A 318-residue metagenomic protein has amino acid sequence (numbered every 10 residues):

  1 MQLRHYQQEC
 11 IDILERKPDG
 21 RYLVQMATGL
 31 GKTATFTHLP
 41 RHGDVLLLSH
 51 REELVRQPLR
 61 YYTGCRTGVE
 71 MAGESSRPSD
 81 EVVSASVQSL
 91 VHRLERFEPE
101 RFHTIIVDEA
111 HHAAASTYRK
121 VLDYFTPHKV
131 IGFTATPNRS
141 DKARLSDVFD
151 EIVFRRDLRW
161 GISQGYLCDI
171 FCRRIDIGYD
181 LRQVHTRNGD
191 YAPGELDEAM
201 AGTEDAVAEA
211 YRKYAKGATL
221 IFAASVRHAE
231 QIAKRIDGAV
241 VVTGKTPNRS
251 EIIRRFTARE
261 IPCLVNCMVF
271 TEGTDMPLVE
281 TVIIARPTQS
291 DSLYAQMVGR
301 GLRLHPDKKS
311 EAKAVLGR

Functional and structural regions predicted by a protein language model:
M1-Q25: Conserved pre-motif I regulatory segment
P18-L39, F222: Walker A/P-loop
D44-V55, E195-R235: Conserved strand-helix element at the start of the C-terminal RecA-like helicase core
R56, T67-S79, L220, H228-Q231 (+1 more regions): Conserved helicase ATPase core of P-loop NTP-dependent helicases/translocases
G73-T104, A115-K120: Conserved helix/coil segment N-terminal to the catalytic DExD/H
H111-C172: Post-DEXD/H (motif II) to motif III coupling segment of the RecA-like Helicase ATP-binding lobe
I152-L220: Conserved interdomain linker/interface between the two RecA-like ATPase lobes of SF2 helicase motors
L293, R300-R318: Conserved segment of the helicase C-terminal RecA-like domain
